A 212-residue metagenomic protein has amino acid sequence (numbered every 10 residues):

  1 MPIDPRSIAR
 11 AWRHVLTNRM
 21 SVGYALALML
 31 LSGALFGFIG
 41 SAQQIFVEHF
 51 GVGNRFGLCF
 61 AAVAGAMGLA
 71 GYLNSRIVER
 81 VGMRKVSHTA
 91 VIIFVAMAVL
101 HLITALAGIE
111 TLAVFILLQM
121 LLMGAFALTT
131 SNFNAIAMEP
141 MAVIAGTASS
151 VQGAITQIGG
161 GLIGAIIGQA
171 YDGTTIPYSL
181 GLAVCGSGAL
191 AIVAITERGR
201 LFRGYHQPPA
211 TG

Functional and structural regions predicted by a protein language model:
M1-A25, G212: Juxtamembrane intracellular "pre-TM" segments in multi-pass secondary transporters
T17-G37, M120-L121: Pair of pore-lining "gating" transmembrane helices in MFS-fold secondary transporters
G40-R55: Short amphipathic helix-loop junctions that connect adjacent transmembrane helices in Major Facilitator Superfamily/SLC
G53-A61, S150: Small-residue hotspots at the loop-to-helix junctions and early N-terminal turns of transmembrane alpha-helices
A70-K85: Helix-to-loop junctions at the C-terminal end of transmembrane segments in multipass secondary transporters
R84, T196-G212: Intrinsic disorder in cytosolic terminal tails and internal cytosolic loops of multi-pass membrane transporters
K85-F133: C-terminal transmembrane helical hairpin of 12-TM major facilitator-type secondary transporters
A135-I176, G181-L182: A late C-terminal transmembrane helix in Major Facilitator Superfamily
